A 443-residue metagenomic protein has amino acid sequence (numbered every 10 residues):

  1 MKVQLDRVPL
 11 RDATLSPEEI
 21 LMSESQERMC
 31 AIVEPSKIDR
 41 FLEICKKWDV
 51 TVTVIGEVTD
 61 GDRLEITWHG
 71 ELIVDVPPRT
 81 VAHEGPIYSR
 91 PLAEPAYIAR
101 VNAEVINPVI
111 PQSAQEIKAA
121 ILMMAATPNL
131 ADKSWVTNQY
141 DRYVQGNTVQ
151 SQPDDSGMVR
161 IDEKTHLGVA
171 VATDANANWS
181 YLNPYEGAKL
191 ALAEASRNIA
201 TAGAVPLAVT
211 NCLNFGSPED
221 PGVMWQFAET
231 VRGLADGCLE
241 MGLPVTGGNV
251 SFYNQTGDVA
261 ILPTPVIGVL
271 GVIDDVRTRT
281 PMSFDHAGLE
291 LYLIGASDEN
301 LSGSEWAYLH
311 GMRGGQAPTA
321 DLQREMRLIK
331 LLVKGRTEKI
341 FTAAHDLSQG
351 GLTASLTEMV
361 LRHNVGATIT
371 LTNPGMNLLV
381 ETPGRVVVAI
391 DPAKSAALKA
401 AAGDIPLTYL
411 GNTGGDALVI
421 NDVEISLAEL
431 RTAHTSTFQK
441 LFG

Functional and structural regions predicted by a protein language model:
M1-M124, T230-G233, G237, M241 (+4 more regions): Glycine-/charge-enriched secondary-structure boundary and capping motifs
A93-A343, S348-T353, T357-T372: Non-catalytic terminal/interface segments that mediate subunit docking, oligomerization, and allosteric communication
